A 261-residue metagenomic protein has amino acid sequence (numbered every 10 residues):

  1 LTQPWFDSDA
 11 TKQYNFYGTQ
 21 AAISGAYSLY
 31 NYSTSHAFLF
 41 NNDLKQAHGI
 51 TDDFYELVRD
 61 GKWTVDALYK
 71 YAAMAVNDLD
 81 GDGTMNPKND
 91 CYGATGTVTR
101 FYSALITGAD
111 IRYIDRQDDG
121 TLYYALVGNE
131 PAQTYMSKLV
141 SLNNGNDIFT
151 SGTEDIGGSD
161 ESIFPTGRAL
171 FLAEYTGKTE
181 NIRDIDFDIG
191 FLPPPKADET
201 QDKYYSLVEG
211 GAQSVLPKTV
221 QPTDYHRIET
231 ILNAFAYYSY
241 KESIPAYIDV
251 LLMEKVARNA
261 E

Functional and structural regions predicted by a protein language model:
L1-S35, L192: Hinge/lid segment of periplasmic solute-binding proteins
L1-W5, V58-D60, I111-A132, D198-Y205: Short, solvent-exposed loop/beta-turn-alpha elements that line the ligand-binding surface or hinge of extracytoplasmic
K12, D78-D90: Acidic, glycine-anchored loop motifs typical of Ca2+
A37-F40, L44-K45, A104, S214-L216: Short glycine- and hydrophobic/aromatic-rich loop-to-beta-strand nucleating segment in the catalytic cores
D43-V58: Aromatic-glycine-rich donor-binding/catalytic loop that engages nucleotide-sugar donors across glycosyltransferases
V65-M74, A104-D155: Glycine-centered hinge/linker elements that transmit conformational signals in sensory and ligand-binding systems
P165, L170-E174: Paired acidic/hydrophobic, glycine-rich loop segments that form the ligand-binding mouth/hinge of periplasmic-binding
R183-M253: Extracytoplasmic/periplasmic substrate-recognition and gating elements
